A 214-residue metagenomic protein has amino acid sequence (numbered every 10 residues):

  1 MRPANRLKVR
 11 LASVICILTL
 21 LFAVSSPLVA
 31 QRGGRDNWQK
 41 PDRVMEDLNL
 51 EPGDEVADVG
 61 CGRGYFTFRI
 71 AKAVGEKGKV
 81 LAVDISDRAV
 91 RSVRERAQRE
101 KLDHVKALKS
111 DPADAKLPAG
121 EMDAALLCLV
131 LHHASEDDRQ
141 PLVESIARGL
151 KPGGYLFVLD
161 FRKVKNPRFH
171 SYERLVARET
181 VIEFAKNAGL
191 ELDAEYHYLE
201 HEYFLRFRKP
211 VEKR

Functional and structural regions predicted by a protein language model:
G53, A113-A125: A short acidic, Gly/Pro-enriched loop at the edge of an enzyme's catalytic core that lines a small-molecule cofactor
G53-G62: Conserved class I S-adenosyl-L-methionine
A71-K72, Q140-P152: A short glycine-rich, Lys/Arg-flanked "PGG" loop and its adjoining helix->strand segment in the class I
S86-D87: Conserved SAM/SAH-binding beta-strand->alpha-helix loop
E100-A113: Conserved SAM-binding strand-loop segment of SAM-dependent methyltransferases
G153-F161: Conserved beta-strand signature within the Rossmann-like core of class I S-adenosyl-L-methionine
D193-R214: Core SAM-dependent methyltransferase catalytic element
